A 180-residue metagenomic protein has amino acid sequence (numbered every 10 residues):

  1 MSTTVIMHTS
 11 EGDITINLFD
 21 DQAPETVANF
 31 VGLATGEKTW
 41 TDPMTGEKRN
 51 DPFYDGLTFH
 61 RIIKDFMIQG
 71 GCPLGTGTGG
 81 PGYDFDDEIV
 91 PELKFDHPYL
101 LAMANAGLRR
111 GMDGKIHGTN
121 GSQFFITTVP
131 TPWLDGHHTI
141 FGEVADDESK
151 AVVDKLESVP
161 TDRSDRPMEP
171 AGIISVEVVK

Functional and structural regions predicted by a protein language model:
M1-K180: Cyclophilin-like peptidyl-prolyl cis-trans isomerases
